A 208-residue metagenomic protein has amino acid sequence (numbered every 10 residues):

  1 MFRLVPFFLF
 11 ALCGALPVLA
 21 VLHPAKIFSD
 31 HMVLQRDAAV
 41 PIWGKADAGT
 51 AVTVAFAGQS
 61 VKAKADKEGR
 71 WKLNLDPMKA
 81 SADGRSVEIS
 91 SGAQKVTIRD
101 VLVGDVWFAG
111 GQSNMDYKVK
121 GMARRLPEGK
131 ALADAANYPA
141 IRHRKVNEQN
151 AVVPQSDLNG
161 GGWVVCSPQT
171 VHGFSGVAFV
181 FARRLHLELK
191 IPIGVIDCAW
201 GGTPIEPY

Functional and structural regions predicted by a protein language model:
M1-F2: N-terminal secretory signal peptides that target proteins for export/translocation
V5-P17: Bacterial N-terminal signal peptides
A20-Y208: Cell-envelope and extracellular/periplasmic
